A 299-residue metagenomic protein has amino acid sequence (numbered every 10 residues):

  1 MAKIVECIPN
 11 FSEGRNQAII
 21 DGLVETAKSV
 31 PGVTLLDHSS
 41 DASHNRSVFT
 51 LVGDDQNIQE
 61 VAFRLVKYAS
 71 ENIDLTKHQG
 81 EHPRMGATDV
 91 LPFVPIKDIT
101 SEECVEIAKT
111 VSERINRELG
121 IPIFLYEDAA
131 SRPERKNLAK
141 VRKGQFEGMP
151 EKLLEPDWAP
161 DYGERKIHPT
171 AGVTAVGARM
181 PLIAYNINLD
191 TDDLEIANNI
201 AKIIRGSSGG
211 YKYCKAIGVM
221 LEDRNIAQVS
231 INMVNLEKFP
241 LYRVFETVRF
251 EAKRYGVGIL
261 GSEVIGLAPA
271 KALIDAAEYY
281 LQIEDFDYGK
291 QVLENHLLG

Functional and structural regions predicted by a protein language model:
M1-G299: Long, contiguous binding/interaction regions
